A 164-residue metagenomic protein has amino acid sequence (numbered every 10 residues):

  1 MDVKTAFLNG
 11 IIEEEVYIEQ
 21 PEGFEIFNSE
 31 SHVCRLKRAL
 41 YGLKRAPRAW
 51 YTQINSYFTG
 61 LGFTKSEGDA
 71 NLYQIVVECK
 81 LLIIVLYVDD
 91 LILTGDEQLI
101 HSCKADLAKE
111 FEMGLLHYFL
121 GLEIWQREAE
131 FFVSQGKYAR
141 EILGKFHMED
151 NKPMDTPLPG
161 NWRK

Functional and structural regions predicted by a protein language model:
M1-K164: Long, low-complexity, charge-biased intrinsically disordered regions
